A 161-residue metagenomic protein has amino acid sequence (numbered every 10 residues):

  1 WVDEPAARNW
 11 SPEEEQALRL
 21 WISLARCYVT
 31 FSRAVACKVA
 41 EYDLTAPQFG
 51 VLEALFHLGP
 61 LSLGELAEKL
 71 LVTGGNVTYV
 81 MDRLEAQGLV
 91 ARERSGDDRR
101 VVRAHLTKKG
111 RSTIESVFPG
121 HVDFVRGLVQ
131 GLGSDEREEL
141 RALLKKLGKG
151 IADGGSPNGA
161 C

Functional and structural regions predicted by a protein language model:
W1-Y42, C161: N-terminal leader segment of winged-helix/HTH proteins
D3-A7, S32, D82-K145: Charged, amphipathic alpha-helical coiled-coil/dimerization segments
Y42-P47, N76, T107, L132-G133: Short helix-coil-helix linker/hinge
V51-L52: Short alpha-helical "packing" element that flanks the helix-turn-helix/winged-helix DNA-binding module
L58-S62: Short capping segments at the starts of secondary-structure elements
L63-G64, G75, D82, V102: Residues within helix-turn-helix
A67: The alpha-helix within a helix-turn-helix
